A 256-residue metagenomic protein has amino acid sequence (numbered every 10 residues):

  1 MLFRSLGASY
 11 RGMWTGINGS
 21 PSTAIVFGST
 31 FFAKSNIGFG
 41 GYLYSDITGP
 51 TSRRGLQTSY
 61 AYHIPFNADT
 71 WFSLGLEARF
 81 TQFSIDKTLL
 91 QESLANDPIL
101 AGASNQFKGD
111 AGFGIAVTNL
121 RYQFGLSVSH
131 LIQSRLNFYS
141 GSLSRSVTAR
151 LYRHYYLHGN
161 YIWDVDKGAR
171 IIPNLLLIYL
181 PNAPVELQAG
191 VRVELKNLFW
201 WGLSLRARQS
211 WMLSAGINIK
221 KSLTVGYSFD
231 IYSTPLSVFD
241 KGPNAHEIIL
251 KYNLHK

Functional and structural regions predicted by a protein language model:
M1-K256: Subset of outer-membrane beta-barrel
